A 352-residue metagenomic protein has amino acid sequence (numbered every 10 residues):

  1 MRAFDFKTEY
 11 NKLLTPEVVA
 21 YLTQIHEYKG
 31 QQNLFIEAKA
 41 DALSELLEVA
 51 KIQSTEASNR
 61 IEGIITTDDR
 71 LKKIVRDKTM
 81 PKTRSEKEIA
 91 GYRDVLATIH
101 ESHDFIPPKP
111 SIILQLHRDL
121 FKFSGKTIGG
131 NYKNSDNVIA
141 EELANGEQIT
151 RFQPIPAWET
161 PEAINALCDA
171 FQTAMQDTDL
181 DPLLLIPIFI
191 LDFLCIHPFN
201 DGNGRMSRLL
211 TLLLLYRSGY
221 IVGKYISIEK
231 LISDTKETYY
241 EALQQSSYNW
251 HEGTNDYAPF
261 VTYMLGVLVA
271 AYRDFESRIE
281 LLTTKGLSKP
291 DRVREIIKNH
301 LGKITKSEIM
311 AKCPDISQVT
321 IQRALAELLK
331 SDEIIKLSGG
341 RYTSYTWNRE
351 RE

Functional and structural regions predicted by a protein language model:
M1-E352: FIC/Doc superfamily catalytic core
